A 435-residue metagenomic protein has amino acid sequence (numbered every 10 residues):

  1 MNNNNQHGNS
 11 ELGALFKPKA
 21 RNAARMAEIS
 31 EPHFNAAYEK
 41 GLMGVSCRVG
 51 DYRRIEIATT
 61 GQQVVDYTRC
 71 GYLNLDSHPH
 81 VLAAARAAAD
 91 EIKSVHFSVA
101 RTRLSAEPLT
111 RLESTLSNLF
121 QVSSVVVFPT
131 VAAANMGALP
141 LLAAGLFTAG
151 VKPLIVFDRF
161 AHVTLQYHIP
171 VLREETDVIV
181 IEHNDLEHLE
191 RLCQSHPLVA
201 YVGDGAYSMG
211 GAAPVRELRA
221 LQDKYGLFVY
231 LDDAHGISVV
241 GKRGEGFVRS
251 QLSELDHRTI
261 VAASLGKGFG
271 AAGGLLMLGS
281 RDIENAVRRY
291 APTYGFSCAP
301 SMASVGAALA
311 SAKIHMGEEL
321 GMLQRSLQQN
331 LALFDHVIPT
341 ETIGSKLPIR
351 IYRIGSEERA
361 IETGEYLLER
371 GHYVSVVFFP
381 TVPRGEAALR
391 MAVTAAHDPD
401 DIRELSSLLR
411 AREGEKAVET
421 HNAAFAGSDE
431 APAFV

Functional and structural regions predicted by a protein language model:
N2-V95, L227: N-terminal "arm"/small-domain region of PLP-dependent enzymes with the aminotransferase-like
R69-Y72, P348-E358, G371-L409: Conserved PLP-binding active-site segment of the aspartate aminotransferase-like
L82-T130: Conserved N-terminal alpha-helix of the aminotransferase class I/II PLP-enzyme fold
L142-V163: Conserved PLP-anchoring active-site segment centered on the Schiff-base-forming lysine
V178-Y230: Active-site phosphate-binding strand-loop segment of PLP-dependent enzymes
R243, Q251-A286: Active-site PLP attachment segment
C298-L320, S326, N330, D335-E341: Structural motif of enzymes handling amino- and sulfur-group chemistry
L323-D335, P339-R370, V393-A395, A423-V435: Conserved PLP-binding catalytic core of the aspartate aminotransferase-like
